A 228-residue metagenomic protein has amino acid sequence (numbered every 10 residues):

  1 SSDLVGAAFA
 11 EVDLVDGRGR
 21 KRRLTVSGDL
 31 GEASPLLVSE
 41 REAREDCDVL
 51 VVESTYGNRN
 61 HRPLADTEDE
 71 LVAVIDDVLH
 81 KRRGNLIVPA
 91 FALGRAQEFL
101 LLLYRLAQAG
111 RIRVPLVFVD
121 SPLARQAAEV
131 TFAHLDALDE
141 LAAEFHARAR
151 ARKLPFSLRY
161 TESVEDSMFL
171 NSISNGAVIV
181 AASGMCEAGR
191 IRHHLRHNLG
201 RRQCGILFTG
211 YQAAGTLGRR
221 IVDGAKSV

Functional and structural regions predicted by a protein language model:
S2-R111, L116: His/Asp/Glu-rich metal-coordinating catalytic cores of metallo-dependent phosphodiesterases/hydrolases acting on
V72-R219: Hard-cation-handling environments
V222-V228: Acidic, His/Gly-rich catalytic cores of divalent-metal-dependent hydrolytic chemistry
